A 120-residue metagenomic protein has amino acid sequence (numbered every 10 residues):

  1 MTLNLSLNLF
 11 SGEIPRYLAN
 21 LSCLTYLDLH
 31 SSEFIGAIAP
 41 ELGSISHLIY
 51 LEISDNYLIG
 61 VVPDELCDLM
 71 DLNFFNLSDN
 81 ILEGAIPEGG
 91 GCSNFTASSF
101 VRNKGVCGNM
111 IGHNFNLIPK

Functional and structural regions predicted by a protein language model:
M1-K120: Membrane-proximal ectodomain caps of single-pass cell-surface receptors
